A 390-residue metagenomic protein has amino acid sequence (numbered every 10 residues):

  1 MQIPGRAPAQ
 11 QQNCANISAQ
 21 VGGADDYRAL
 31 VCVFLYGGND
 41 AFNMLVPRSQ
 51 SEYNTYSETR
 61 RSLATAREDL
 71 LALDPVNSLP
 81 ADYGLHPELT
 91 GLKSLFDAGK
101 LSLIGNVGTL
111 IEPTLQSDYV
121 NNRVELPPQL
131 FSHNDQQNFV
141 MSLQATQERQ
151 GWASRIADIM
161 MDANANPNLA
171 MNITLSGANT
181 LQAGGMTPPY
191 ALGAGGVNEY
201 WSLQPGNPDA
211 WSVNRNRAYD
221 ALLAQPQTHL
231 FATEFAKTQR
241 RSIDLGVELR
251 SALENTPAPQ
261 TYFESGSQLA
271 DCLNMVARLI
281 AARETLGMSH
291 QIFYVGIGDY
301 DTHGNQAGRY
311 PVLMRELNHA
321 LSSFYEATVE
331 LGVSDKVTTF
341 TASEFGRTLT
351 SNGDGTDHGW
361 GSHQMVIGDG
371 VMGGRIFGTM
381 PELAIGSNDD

Functional and structural regions predicted by a protein language model:
M1-E330, H363-I367, M372-D390: Feature for exported/extracytoplasmic and membrane-associated proteins, marking the mature portion
H290-I292, S334, A342, G359-S362: Active-site lining segments that contact anionic ligands and/or coordinate catalytic metals
G304-P311, F345-S362: Short glycine/threonine-rich loop-to-helix capping motif typified by GTGT followed within a few residues by an Asp-Pro
T328-G353: Metal-dependent active-site segment of extracytoplasmic phospho-/sulfohydrolases and closely related
